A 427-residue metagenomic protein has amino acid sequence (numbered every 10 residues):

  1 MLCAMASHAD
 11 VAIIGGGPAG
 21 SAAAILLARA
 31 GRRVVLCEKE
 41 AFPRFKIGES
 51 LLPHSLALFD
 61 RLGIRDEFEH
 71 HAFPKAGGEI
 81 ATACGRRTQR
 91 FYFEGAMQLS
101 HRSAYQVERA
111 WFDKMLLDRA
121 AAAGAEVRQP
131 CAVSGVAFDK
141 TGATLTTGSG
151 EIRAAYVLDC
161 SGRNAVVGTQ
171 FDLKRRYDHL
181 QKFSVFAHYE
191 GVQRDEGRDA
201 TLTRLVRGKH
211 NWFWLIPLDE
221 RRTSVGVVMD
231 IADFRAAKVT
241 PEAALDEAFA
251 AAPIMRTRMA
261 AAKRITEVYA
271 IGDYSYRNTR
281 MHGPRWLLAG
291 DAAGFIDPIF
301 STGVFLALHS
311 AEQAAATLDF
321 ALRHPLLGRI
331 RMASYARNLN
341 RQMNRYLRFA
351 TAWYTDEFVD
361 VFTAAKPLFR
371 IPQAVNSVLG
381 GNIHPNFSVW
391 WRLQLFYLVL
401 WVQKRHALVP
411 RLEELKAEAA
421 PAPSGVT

Functional and structural regions predicted by a protein language model:
A6-G17: Beta1/beta-strand and adjacent pyrophosphate-binding region of the FAD-binding site in flavoprotein oxidoreductases
G20-S21: N-terminal Rossmann-fold NAD(P) dinucleotide-binding loop
A28-I47: Glycine-rich FAD pyrophosphate-binding loop
K46-C84: N-terminal FAD cofactor-binding segment of flavoenzymes
H71, D233-A333: FAD/FMN-dependent oxidoreductases across multiple families
M97-D118, R235-T240: Short beta-strand to alpha-helix junction loop
R119-M255: Predominantly flavin-linked oxidoreductase catalytic cores and closely associated redox partners
A316-T427: C-terminal helical "tail/cap" subdomain of flavin- and related membrane-associated enzymes
